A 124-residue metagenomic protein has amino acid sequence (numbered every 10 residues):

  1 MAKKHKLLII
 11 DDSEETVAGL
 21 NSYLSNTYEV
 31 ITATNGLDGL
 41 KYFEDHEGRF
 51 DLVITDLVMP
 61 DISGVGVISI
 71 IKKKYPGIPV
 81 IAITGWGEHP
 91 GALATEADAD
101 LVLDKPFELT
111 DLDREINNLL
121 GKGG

Functional and structural regions predicted by a protein language model:
E14-T32: Two-component/phosphorelay signaling modules centered on CheY-like receiver
T32-L52: Acidic, metal-coordinating helix/loop segments flanking the phosphotransfer/catalytic sites of two-component signaling
N35-D38, S63-V67: Acidic catalytic/metal-coordinating carboxylates
E44-G48, I71-G77, T95-A97: Conserved phosphotransfer cores of two-component systems
D56, T84: Active-site residues of response regulator receiver
M59: Receiver (REC) domain active-site loop signature in two-component systems and cognate sites in sensor histidine kinases
G66, W86-L103, R114: Alpha4 helix (beta4-alpha4-beta5 surface) of REC/receiver domains from two-component response regulators
F107-N118: C-terminal output helix
